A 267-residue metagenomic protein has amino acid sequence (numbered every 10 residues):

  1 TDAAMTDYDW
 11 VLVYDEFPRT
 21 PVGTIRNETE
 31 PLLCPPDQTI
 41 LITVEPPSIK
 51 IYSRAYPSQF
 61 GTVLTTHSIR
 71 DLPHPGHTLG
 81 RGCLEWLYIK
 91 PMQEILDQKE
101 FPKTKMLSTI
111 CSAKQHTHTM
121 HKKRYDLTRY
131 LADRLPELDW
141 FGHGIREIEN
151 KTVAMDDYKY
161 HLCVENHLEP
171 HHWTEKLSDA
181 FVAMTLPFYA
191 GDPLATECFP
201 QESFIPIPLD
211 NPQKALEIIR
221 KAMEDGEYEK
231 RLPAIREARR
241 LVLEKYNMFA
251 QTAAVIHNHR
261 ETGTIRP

Functional and structural regions predicted by a protein language model:
T1-I42, Y52-G144, I148-P267: Pol beta-like nucleotidyltransferase catalytic core
E45: Catalytic toxin/effector domains delivered as secreted proteins or via bacterial secretion systems
